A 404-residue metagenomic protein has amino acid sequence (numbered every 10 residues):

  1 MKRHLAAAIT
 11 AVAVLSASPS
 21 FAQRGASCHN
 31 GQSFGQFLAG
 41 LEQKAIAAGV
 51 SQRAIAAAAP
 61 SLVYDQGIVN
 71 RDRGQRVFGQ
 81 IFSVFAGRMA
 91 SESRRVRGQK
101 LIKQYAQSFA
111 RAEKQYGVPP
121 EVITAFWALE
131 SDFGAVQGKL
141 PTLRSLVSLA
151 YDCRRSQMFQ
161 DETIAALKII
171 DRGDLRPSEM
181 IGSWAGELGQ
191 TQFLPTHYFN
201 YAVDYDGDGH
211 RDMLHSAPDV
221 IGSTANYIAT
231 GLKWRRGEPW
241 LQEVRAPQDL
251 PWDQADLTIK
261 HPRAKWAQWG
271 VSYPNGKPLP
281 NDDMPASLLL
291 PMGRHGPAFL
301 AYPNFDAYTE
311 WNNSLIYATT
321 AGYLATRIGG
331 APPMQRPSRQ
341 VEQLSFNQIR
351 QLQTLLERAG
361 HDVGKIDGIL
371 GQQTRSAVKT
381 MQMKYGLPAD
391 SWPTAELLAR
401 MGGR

Functional and structural regions predicted by a protein language model:
M1-A8: Bacterial N-terminal signal peptides that target proteins for export
A17-P19: N-terminal signal peptide c-region/cleavage motif recognized by signal peptidases
Q23-E113: An acidic, Gly/Ser/Thr/Pro-rich helix-cap/linker signature
G25, Y302-L315, Y323-G368, R404: Acidic, Ser/Thr/Pro/Gly-enriched interdomain connector segments
A39-I55, P60-G67, A90, A110 (+12 more regions): Sec-exported extracytoplasmic/periplasmic mature domains
F82-A229, W240: Acidic/His-rich structured neighborhood in mature extracellular/periplasmic domains
P177, I181-G189, L194-E310, R336: Flexible, glycine-rich surface segments
E342-I349, E357-M401: Short acidic, glycine/serine/threonine-rich helix-capping segments at coil-helix boundaries
